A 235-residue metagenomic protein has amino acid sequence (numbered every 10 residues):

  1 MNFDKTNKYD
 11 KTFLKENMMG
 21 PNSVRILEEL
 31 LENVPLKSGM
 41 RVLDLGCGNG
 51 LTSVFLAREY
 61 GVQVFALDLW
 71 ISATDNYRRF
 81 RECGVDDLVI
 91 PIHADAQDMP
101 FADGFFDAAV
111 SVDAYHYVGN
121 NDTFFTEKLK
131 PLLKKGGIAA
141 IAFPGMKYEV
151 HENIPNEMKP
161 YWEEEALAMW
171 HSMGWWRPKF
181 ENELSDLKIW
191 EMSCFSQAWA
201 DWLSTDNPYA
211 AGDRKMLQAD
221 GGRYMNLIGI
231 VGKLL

Functional and structural regions predicted by a protein language model:
P21-S38: Conserved alpha-helix/loop element of class I SAM-dependent methyltransferases that forms part of the SAM/SAH-binding
L43, N49-D98: Class I SAM-dependent methyltransferase SAM/SAH-binding core
Q97-A109: A short acidic, Gly/Pro-enriched loop at the edge of an enzyme's catalytic core that lines a small-molecule cofactor
A108-N121: A short SAM/SAH-binding and catalytic strip from SAM-dependent methyltransferases
T123-I138: A short glycine-rich, Lys/Arg-flanked "PGG" loop and its adjoining helix->strand segment in the class I
P144-A166: Short, glycine-/aromatic-enriched active-site segment of Class I SAM-dependent methyltransferases
A168-E183: Short alpha-helix
K188-L235: Conserved Class I S-adenosyl-L-methionine
